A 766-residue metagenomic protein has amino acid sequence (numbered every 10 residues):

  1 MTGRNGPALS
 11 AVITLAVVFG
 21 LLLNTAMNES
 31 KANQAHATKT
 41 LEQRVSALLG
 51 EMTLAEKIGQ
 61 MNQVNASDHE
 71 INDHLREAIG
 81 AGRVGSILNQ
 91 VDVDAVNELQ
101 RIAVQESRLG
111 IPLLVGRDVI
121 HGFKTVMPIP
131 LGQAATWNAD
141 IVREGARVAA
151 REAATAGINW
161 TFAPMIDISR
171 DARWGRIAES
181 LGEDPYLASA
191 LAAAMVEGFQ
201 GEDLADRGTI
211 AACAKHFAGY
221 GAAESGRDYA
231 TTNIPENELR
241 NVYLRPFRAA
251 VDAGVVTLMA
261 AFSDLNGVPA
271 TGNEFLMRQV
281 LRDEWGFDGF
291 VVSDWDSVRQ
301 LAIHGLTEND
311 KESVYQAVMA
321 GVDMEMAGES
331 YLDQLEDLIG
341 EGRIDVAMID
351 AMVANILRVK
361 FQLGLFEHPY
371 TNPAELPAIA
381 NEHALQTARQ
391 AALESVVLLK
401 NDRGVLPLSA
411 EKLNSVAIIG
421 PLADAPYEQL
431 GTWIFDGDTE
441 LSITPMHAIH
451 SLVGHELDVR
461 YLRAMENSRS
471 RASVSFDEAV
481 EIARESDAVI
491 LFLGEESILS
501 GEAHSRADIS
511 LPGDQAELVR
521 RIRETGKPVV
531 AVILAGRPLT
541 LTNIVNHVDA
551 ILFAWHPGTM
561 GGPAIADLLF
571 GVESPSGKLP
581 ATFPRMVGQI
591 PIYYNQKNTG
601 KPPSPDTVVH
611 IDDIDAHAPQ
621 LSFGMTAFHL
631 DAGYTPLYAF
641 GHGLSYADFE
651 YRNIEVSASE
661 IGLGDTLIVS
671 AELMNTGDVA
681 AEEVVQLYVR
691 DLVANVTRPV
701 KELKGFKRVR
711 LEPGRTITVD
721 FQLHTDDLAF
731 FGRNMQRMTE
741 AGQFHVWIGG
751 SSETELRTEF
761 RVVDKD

Functional and structural regions predicted by a protein language model:
M1-I13: Bacterial N-terminal signal peptides that target proteins for export
V12-G20: Hydrophobic membrane-insertion alpha-helices, especially the h-region of bacterial N-terminal signal peptides
G20-T725, A729, A741-S752, E759 (+1 more regions): Glycoside hydrolase catalytic-domain context in secreted enzymes
G732-N734: Flexible, membrane-facing loop/turn or short amphipathic-helix motifs that contact lipid bilayers or gate lipid-binding
R737-T739: Surface-exposed, short loops/turns at beta-strand junctions within beta-sandwich domains
